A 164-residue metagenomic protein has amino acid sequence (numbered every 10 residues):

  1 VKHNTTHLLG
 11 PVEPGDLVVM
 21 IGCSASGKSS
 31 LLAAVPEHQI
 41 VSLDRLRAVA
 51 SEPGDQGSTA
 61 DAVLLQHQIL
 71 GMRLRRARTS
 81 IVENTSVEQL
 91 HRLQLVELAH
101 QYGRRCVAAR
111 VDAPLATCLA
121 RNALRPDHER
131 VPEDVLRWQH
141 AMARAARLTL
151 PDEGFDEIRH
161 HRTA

Functional and structural regions predicted by a protein language model:
K2-I21, S26, A34, A116-A164: Conserved GTP-binding G-domain of TRAFAC-class P-loop NTPases and closely related GTPase folds
S26-S80, T117, L124: Conserved substrate/cofactor phosphate-moiety recognition/catalytic segment in nucleotide-dependent phosphotransferases
H38-I40, C106-A108, E157-H160: Conserved beta-strand scaffold positions in the cores of enzyme catalytic domains, especially in NTP/NDP-utilizing
R45-R47, V87, D112-T117, A164: Conserved nucleotide-binding/hydrolysis micro-motifs of P-loop NTPases
M72-R75, A99-G103: Conserved catalytic network of the ASCE P-loop NTPase/AAA+ motor domain
S80-N84, A108: Short catalytic-loop micro-motif centered on adjacent basic/acidic residues
E83-L95: Acidic, metal-coordinating catalytic cores used for nucleic-acid/nucleotide bond scission and strand-transfer chemistry
Y102-R121: Conserved phosphate-donor/acceptor-positioning beta-strand/loop module used by diverse small-molecule
